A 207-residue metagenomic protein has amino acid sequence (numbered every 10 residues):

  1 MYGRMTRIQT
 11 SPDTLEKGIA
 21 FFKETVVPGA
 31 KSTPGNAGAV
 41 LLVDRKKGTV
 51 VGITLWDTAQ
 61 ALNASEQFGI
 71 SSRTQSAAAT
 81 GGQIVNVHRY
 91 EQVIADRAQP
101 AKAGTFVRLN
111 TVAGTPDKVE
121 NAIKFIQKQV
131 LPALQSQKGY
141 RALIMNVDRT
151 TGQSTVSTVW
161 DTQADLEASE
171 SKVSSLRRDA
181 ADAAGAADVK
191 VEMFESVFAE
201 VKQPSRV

Functional and structural regions predicted by a protein language model:
M1-V51, D57-V207: Short S/T/G/P-rich N-terminal loop/turn motif that feeds into the first structured element of a domain
